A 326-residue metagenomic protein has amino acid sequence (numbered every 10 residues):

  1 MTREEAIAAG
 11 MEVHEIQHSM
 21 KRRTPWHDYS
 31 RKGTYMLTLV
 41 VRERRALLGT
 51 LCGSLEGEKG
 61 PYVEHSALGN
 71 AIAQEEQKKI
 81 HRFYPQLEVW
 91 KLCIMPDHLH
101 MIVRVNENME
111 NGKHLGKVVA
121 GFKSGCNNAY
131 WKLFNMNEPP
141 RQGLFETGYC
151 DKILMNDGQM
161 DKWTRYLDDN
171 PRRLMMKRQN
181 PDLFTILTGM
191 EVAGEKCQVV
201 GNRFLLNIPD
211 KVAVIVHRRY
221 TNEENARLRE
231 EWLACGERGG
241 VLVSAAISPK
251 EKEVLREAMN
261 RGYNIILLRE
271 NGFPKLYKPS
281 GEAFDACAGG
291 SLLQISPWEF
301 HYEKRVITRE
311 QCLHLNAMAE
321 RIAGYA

Functional and structural regions predicted by a protein language model:
M1-I186, V192-E195: Short catalytic/metal-binding and nucleic-acid-binding patches
I186-A326: Glycine-biased, small-residue-rich flexible motifs in mid-sequence functional cores and linkers
